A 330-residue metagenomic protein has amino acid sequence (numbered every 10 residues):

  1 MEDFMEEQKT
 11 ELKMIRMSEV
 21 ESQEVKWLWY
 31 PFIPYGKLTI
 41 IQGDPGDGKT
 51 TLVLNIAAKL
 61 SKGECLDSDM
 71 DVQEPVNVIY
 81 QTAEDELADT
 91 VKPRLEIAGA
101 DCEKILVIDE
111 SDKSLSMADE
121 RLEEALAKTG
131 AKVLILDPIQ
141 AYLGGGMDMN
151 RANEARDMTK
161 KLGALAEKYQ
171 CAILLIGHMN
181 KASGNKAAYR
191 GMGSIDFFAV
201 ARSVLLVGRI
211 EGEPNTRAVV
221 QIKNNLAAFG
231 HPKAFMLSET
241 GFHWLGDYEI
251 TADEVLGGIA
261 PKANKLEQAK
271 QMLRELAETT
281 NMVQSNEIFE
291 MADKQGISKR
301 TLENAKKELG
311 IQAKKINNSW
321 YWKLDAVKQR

Functional and structural regions predicted by a protein language model:
E2-M14, P45, A127-G130, K168-Y169 (+1 more regions): C-terminal regions of RecA-like/P-loop NTPase motor modules
D3-Q8, Q23-E24, L28, P45-D47 (+7 more regions): Conserved inter-motif catalytic segment of the P-loop NTP-binding fold
P31: Conserved A-loop
P34: Residues immediately N-terminal to the Walker A/P-loop in ABC ATPase nucleotide-binding domains
I40-I41, G46, T51, V78-Q81 (+3 more regions): Phosphate-binding/switch region of NTP-binding enzymes
L52, I56: Hydrophobic positions on the alpha1 helix immediately C-terminal to the Walker A/P-loop
S61: Gly/Ala-rich phosphate-binding loop of Rossmann-like dinucleotide-binding domains, activating on the conserved
